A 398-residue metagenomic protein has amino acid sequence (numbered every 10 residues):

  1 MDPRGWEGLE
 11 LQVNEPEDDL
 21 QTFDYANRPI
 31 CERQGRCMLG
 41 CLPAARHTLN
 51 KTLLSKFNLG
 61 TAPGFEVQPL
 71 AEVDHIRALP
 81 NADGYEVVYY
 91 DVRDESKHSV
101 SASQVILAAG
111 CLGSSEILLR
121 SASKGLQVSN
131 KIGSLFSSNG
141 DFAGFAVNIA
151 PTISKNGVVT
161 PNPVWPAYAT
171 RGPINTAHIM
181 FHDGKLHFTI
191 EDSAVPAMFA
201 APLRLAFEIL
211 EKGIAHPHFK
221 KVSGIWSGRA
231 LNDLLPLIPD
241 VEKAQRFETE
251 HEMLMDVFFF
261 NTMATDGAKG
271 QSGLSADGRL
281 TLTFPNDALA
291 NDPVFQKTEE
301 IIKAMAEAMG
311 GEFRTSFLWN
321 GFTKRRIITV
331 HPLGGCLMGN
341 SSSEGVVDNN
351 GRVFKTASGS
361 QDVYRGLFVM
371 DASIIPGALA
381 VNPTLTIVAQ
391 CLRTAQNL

Functional and structural regions predicted by a protein language model:
M1-E7, H75-G84: Feature captures the FAD/FMN-dependent oxidoreductase FAD-binding
M1-L70, I328: Conserved redox-cofactor binding core of oxidoreductases
L42, R46, S103, G125 (+4 more regions): Alpha-helix N-cap/helix-initiation motif
P43, N58-G64, H75-L79, E86-G172 (+4 more regions): Glycine-rich loop(s) and the adjacent beta-strand/alpha-helix scaffold that form part
D74-R77, A244, M255-A264, L280-G377 (+1 more regions): A glycine-rich dinucleotide-binding beta-alpha-beta segment and adjacent secondary-structure elements that constitute
S115-I117, K155, Q271-S272, V346-D348 (+2 more regions): Short helix/loop capping segments that flank catalytic or ligand/cofactor-binding pockets
S129-R279, P332, S358-G366, A372-P376: FAD cofactor-binding and catalytic pocket of flavoenzymes
P202-A206, L210, T298-E307, E312 (+1 more regions): Internal hydrophobic alpha-helix adjacent to the cofactor/substrate pocket in enzyme cavities
